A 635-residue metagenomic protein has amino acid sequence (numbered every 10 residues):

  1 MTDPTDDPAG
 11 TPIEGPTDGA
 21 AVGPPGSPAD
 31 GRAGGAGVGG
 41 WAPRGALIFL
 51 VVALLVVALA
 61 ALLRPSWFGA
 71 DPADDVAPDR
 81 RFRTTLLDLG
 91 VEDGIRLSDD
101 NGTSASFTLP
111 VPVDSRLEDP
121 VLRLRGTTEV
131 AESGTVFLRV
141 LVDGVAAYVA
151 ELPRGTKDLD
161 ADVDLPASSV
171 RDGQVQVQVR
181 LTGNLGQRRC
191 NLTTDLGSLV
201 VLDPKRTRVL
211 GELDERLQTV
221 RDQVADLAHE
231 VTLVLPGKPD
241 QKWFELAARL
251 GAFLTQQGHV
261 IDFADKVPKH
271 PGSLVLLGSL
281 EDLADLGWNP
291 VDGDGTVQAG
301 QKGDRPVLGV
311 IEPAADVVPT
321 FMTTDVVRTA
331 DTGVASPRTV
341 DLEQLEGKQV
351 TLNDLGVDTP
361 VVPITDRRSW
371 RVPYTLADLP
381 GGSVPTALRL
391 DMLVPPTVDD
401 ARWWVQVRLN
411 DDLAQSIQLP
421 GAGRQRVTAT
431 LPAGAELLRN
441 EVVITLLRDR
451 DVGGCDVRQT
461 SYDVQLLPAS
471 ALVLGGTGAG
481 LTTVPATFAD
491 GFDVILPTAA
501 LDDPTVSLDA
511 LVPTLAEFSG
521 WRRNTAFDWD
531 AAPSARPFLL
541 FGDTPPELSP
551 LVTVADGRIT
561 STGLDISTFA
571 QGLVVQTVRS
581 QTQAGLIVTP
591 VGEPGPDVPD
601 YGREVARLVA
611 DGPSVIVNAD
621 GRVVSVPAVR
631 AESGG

Functional and structural regions predicted by a protein language model:
T2-G635: Solvent-exposed alpha-helical segments and adjacent loops that form catalytic or protein-interaction surfaces
